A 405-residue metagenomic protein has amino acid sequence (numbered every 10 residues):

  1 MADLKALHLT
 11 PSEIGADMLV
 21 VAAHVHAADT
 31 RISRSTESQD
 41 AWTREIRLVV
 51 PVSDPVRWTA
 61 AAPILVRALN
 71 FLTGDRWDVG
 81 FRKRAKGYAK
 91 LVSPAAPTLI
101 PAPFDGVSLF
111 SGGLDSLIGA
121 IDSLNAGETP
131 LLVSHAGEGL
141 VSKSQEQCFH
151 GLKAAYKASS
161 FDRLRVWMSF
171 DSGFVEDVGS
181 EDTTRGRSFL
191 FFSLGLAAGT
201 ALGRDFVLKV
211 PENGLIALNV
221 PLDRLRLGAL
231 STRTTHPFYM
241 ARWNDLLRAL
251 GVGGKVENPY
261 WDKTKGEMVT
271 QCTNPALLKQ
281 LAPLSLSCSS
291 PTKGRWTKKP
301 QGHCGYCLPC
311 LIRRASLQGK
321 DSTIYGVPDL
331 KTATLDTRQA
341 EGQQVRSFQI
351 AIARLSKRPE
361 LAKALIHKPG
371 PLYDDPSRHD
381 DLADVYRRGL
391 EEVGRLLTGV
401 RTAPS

Functional and structural regions predicted by a protein language model:
M1-S108, A120-D171, S405: RNA-binding accessory domains that recognize and position tRNA/RNA substrates
A2-L7, P11, R204, N213 (+5 more regions): ATP/NTP-dependent adenylation/nucleotidyl-transfer catalytic domains that generate, transfer, or process NMP-activated
H8, H135-Q280: ATP-dependent adenylate-handling ligase core
L9-S33, R67-L72, R187-A201, P309-I312 (+2 more regions): Short, hydrophobic/amphipathic alpha-helical patches that form generic packing surfaces within helical domains
D29-S38, G199-L208, L317-D321, P359: Short helix-capping/linker segments at secondary-structure and domain boundaries
K86-Y88, T264, K293: Short acidic loop-to-helix transition motifs that present clustered carboxylates
S111: Conserved adenosyl
D115: Hydrophobic/small residue at the entry helix of a nucleotide-binding pocket
